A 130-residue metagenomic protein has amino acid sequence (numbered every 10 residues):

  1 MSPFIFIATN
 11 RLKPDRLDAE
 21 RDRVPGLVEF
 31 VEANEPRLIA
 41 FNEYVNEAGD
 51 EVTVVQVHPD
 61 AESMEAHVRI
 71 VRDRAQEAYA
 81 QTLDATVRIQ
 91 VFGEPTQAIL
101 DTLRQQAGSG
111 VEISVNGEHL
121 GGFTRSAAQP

Functional and structural regions predicted by a protein language model:
M1-V52, P59-D73, Q81-P130: Short S/T/G/P-rich N-terminal loop/turn motif that feeds into the first structured element of a domain
